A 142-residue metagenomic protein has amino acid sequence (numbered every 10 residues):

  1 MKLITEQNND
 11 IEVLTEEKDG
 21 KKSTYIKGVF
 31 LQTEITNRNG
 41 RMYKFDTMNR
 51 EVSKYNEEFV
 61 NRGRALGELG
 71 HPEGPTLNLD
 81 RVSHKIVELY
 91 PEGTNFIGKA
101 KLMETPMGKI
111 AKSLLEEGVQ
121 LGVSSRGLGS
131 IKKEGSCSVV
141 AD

Functional and structural regions predicted by a protein language model:
M1-E6, L69-V82: Short, solvent-exposed secondary-structure boundary motifs
M1-N61: Polar/acidic, low-complexity leader/linker segments enriched in S/T/G and N/D
L14-G20, Y25, L66-E68, S83-D142: Residue microenvironments linked to proteolytic maturation and disulfide-stabilized extracellular modules
Q32-T36, E73, E104, I131: Short loop/turn segments at secondary-structure transitions that flank enzyme active sites
E34, D46, P75-K85, S138-D142: A broadly tuned preference for mixed-charge, low-complexity surface segments
N39-G40, N78, G108-A111: A short, polar/proline- and glycine-enriched secondary-structure boundary/capping micro-motif
K54-L77, V123: Short conserved beta-strand and strand-loop elements enriched in small hydrophobics with frequent Asp/Gly
